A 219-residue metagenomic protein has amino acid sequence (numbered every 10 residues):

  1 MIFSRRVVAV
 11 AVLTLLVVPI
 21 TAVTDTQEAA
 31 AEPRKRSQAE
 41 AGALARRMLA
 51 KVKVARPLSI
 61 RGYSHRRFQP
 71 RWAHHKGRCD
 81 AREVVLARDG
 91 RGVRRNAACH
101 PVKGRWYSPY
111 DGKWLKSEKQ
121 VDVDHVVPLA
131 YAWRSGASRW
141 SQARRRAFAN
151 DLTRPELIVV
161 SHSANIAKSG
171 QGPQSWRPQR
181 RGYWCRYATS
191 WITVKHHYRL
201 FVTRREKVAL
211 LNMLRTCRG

Functional and structural regions predicted by a protein language model:
M1-A31: Secretory targeting and sorting signals
F3-R5, T21, P33-S37, S190 (+3 more regions): Mature exported/compartmentalized surface modules and terminal targeting/interaction regions
V17-I20, K53, G90, L214: Generic low-complexity, intrinsically disordered sequence content enriched in small uncharged/hydrophobic residues
E28-K76, E206-K207, R218: N-terminal module-boundary/linker segments of secreted carbohydrate-active enzymes
Q38-A45, R95-A97, V102, E156-I158: Compositionally biased, low-hydrophobicity segments enriched in charged and small polar residues
V54-L129: Secreted/periplasmic proteins that engage bacterial cell-wall peptidoglycan
W106-G219: Domain-level detector of nuclease and nuclease-like folds in predominantly extracellular/periplasmic contexts
